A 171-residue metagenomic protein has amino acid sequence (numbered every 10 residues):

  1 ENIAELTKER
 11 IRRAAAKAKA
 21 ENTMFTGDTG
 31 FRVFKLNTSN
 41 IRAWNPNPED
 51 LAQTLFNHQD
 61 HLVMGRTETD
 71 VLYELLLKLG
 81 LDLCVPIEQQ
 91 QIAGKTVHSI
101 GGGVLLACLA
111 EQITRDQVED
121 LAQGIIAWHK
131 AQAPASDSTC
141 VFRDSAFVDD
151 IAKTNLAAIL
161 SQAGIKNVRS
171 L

Functional and structural regions predicted by a protein language model:
E1-L171: Accessory, often C-terminal, charged low-complexity segments
